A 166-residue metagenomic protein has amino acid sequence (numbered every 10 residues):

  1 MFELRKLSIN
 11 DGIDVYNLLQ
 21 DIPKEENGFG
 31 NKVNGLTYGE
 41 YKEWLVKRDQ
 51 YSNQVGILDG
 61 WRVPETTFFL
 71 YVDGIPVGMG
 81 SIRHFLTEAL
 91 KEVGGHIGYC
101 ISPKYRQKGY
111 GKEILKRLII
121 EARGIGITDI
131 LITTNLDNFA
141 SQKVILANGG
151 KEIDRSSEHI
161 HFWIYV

Functional and structural regions predicted by a protein language model:
M1-H96, S157-H161, Y165-V166: GNAT-family acyltransferases
E3, G98, L131-T133: Short aromatic/hydrophobic contact patches that present stacked aromatics for nucleic-acid/ligand binding
F85-T87, K104, D137: Short coil/turn motifs at secondary-structure junctions
G98-I101, Q107-E121, Q142-A147: Conserved acetyl-CoA-binding loop-helix of GNAT-fold acetyltransferases
G109, G126, N138: Conserved G/P- and acidic residue-centered "switch" motifs that form tight phosphate/ATP-binding loops in soluble
A122-T133: Conserved GNAT acetyl-CoA-binding A-motif
I132-Q142: Conserved beta-strand-loop-alpha-helix junction that forms the acyl-donor binding cleft
T133, L146-I164: Conserved catalytic-core motifs of GNAT/GCN5-like acyltransferases
